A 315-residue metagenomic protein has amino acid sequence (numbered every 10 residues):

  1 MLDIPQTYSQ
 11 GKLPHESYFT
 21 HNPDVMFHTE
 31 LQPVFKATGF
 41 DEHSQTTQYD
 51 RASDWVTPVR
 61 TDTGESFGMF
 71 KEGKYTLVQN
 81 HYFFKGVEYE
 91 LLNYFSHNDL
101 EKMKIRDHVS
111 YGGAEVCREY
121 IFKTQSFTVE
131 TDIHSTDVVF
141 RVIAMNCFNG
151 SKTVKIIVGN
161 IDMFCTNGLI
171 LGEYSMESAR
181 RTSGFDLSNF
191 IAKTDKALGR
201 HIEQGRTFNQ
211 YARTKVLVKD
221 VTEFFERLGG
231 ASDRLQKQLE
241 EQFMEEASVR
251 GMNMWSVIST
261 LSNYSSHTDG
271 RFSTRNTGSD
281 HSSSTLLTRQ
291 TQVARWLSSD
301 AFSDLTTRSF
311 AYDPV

Functional and structural regions predicted by a protein language model:
M1-E88: Feature for intrinsically disordered/low-complexity regulatory segments and propeptides
Y89-V315: Intrinsic disorder/low-complexity polar-acidic segments
